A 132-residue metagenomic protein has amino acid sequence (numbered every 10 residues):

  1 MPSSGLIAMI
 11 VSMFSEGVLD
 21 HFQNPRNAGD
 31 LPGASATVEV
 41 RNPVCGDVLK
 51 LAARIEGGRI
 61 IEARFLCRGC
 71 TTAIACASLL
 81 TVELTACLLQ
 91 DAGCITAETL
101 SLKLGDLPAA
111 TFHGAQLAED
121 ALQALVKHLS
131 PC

Functional and structural regions predicted by a protein language model:
P2-P32, T37-V38, V48, I61 (+2 more regions): C-terminal binding/interaction regions
A36-R41, L66: Short, solvent-exposed loop/turn elements at beta->coil junctions and helix N-caps that rim active or binding pockets
N42, D47-G57: Short beta-strand elements
C45, C67-C76: Short, thiol/selenol-centered motifs that function as redox-active sites or metal-ligating centers
K50-A52, A63, C76: Short, glycine/acidic-enriched capping/hinge loops at junctions between secondary-structure elements
R59-R68: Immediate flanking context of iron-sulfur cluster ligation sites
C76-C87: Alpha-helical support elements that line or immediately flank enzyme active sites and cofactor-binding pockets
